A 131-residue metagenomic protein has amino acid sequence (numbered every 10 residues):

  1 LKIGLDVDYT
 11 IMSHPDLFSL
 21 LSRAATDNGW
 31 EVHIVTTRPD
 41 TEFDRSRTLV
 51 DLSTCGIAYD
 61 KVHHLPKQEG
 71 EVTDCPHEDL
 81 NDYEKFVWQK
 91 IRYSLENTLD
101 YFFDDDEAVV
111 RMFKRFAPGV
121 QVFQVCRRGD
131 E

Functional and structural regions predicted by a protein language model:
L1-P76: Alpha-helical substrate-recognition element adjacent to the catalytic core
H14-A25, N81, D106, A117-Q121: Short, structured coil/loop segments at alpha-helix boundaries
S19, R23, R92-L95, R111: Amphipathic, non-transmembrane alpha-helical secondary structure
V50-T54, Y93, K114-R115: Nucleotidyltransferase catalytic core that binds NTPs
T54-Y59, L80-Y83, Q89, F123-R127: Short, structured secondary-structure boundary patches
L65-H77, E107-P118: Contiguous hydrophobic segments
D79-L99, E107: A conserved donor-nucleotide-binding helix/loop in the catalytic core of Leloir-type glycosyltransferases
N97-E131: Acidic, Mg2+-coordinating phosphoryl-transfer loop and its flanking beta/alpha structural elements, shared across
